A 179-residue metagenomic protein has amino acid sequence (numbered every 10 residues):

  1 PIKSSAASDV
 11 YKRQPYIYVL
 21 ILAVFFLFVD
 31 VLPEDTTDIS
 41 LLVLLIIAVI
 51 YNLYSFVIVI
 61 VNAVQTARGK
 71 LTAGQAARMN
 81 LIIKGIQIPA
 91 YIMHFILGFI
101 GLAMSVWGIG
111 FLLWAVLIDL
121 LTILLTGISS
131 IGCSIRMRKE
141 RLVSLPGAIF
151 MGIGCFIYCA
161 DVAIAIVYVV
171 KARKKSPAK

Functional and structural regions predicted by a protein language model:
P1-Y11: Single conserved hydrophobic/aromatic residue that forms the stacking wall/gate of nucleotide- or nucleobase-binding
K12-A23: Alpha-helical transmembrane segments
T37-N52, L112-L121: Alpha-helical transmembrane segments
F56-M79, L102-V106: Membrane-helix interface/capping segments
V59-V61, L120-E140: Alpha-helical transmembrane segments in multipass membrane proteins, preferentially the mid-helix core
G74-H94, I149-I157: Transmembrane alpha-helical segments of multi-pass membrane proteins
M93-G110: Alpha-helical transmembrane segments and their membrane-interface junctions in multi-pass membrane proteins
G127, F150-V170: Hydrophobic, aromatic-rich membrane-embedded alpha-helical segments
